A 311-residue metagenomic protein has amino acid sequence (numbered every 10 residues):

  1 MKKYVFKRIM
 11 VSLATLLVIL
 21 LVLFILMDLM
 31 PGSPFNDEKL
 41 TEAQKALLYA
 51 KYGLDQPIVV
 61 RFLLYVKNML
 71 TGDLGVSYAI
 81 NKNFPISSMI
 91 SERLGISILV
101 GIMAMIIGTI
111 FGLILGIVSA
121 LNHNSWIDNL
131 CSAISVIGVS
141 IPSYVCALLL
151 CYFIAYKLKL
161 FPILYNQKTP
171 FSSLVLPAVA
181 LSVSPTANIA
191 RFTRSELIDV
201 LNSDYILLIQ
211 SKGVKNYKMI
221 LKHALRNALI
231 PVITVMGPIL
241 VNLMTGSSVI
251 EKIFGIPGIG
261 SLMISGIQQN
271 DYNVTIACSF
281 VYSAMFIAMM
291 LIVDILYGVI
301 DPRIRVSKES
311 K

Functional and structural regions predicted by a protein language model:
K2-K3, I90-I127, S143, K168-K311: Alpha-helical transmembrane segments of integral membrane proteins, especially multi-pass inner/plasma-membrane
F6-T15: N-terminal signal-anchor/signal peptide hydrophobic helix marking the start of the first transmembrane segment
I9, Q44, L48, I58-L74 (+8 more regions): Hydrophobic alpha-helical segments of integral membrane proteins, encompassing both true transmembrane helices
L16, L20, F24-L29, Y144 (+4 more regions): Membrane-embedded alpha-helical segments of multi-pass transporters/permeases
L16-L63, A79, L158-L174: Hydrophobic alpha-helical transmembrane segments of membrane transport/permease proteins and related membrane-embedded
L23-L29, Y65-K67, A133-P162, A180-P185: Membrane-water interface segments at the C-terminal ends of transmembrane alpha-helices in multi-pass inner-membrane
L26, M30, E38, L70 (+9 more regions): Hydrophobic aliphatic residues
D55-L113: An internal, D/E-rich "acidic patch" concept
